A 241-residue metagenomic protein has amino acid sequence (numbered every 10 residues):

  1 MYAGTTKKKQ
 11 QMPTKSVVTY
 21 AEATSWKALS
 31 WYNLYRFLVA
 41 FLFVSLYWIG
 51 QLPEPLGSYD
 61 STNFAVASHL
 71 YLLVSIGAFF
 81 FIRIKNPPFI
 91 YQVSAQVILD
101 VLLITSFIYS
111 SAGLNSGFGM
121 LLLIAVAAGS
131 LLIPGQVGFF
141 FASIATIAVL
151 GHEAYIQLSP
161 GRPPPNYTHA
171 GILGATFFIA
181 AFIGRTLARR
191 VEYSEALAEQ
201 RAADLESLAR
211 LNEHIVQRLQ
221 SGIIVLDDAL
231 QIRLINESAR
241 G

Functional and structural regions predicted by a protein language model:
M1-Q92: N-terminal juxtamembrane segment and adjoining first transmembrane helix
R36, V97, I124, A142-S143: Residue-level recognition of transmembrane alpha-helices in multi-pass small-molecule transporters/permeases
V39-F43, I98-L103: Core segments of transmembrane alpha-helices that mediate helix-helix packing or line hydrophobic substrate/ligand
V44-S68, I84-V93, S111-N115, L132-R189 (+1 more regions): Alpha-helical transmembrane segments and their interfaces in multipass membrane proteins
L102-A112, M120-G138: Generic transmembrane alpha-helix motif of multi-pass integral membrane proteins
L187-R218: Short, charged amphipathic alpha-helical "coupling" segments at sensory-output junctions in signaling proteins
A229-R233, E237-G241: PAS/LOV sensory domain surfaces, especially short acidic/polar patches at coil-to-helix junctions
